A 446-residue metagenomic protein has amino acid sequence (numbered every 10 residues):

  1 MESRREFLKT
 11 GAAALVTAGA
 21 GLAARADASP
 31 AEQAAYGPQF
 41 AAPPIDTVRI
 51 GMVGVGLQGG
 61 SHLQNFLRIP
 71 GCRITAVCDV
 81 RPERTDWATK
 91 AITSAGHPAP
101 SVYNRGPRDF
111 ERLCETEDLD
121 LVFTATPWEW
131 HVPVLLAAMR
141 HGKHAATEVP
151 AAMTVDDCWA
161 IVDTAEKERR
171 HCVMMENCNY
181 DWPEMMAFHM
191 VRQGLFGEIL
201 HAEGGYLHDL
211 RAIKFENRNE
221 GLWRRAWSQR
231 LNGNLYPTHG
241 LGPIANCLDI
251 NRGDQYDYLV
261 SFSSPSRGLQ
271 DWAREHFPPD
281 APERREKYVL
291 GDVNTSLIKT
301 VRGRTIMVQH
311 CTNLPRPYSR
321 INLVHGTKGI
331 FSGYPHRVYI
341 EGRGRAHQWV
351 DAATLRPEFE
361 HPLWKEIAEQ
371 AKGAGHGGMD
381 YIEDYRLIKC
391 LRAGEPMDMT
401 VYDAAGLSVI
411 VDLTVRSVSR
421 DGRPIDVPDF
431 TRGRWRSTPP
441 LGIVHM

Functional and structural regions predicted by a protein language model:
M1-K143, W159-H171: N-terminal glycine-/serine-/threonine-rich beta1-alpha1-beta2 phosphate-ribose binding loop of Rossmann-like
G11-G19, A35, S61, A245 (+1 more regions): C-terminal helical cap and adjacent loop that interface with cofactors, partners, or active-site loops
G54, K167-V173, C178-Y288, D421: Predominantly a Rossmann-like dinucleotide-binding segment in NAD(P)-dependent oxidoreductases
M139, M153, D157-W159, Y180: Hydrophobic, small-residue-rich alpha-helical packing segments that form membrane-like cores
G142-T154: ADP-ribose/adenylate-binding Rossmann-like module
D292: Short, small/polar residue-rich loop motifs at catalytic or cofactor-binding pockets
S296-R302, G326: Active-site beta-strand termini and strand-to-loop segments that position acidic
